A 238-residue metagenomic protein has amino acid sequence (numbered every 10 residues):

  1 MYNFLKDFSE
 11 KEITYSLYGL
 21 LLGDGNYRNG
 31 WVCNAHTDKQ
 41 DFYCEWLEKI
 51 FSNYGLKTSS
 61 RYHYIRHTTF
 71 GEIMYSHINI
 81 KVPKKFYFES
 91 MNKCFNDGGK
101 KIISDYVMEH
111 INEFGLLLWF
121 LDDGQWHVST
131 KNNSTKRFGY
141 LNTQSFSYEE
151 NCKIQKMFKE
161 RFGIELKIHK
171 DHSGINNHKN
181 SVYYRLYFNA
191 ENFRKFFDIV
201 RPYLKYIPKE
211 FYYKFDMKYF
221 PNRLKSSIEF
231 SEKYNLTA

Functional and structural regions predicted by a protein language model:
M1-A238: Internal intein/HINT superfamily modules and their associated LAGLIDADG
